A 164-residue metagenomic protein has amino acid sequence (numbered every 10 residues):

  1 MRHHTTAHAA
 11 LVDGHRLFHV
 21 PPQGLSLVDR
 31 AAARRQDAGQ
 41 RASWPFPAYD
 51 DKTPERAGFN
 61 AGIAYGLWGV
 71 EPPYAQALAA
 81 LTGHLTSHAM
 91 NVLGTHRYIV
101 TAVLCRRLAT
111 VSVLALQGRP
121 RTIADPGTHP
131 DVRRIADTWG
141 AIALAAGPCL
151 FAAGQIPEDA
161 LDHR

Functional and structural regions predicted by a protein language model:
M1-V12, L17-P45, H88-R164: Conserved beta-strand-loop-beta-strand hairpin that lines the nucleotide-binding pocket of ATP/GTP-utilizing enzymes
A9, P54-R56, L78, A160: Residues in flexible loops and secondary-structure boundaries
A32-A75: Helix-loop-beta hinge of the Bergerat
D50, L78, D125-T128: The cytosolic transmitter module of two-component sensor histidine kinases
P72-R97: Conserved ATP-binding N-box helix of the HATPase_c
